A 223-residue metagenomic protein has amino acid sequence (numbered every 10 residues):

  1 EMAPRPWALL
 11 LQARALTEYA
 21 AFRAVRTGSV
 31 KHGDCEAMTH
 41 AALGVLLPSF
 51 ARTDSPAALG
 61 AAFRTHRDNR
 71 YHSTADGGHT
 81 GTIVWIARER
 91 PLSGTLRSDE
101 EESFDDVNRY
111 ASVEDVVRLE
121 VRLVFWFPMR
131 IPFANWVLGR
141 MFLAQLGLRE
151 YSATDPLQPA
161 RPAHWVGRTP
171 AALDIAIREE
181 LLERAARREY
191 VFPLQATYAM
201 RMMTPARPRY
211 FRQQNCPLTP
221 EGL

Functional and structural regions predicted by a protein language model:
E1-D54, G60: Alpha-helical assembly-interface signal, strongest on the long, hydrophobic N-terminal helix that forms
M2-P4, V121-L123, Y198: Generic low-polarity alpha-helical segments
L10, S112, R187: Aromatic-acidic/polar surface patches that form glycan- and anion
T17, R118-E120, Q195: Extracellular structured ligand-interaction cores
T39-A144: Amphipathic heptad-repeat coiled-coil/leucine-zipper-like oligomerization helices
M129-L223: Low-complexity, S/T/G/P-rich flexible repeat/linker segments used as non-globular hinges and stalks within
